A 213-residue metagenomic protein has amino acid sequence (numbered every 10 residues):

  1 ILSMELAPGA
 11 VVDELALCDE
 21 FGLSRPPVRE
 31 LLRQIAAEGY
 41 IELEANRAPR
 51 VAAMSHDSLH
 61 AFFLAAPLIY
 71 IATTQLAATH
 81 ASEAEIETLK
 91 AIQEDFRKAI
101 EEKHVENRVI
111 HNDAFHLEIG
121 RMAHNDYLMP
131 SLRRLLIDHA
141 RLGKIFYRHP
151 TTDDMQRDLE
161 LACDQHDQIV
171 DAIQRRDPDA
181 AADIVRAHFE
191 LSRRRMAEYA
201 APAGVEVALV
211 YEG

Functional and structural regions predicted by a protein language model:
I1, A77, I100, A123 (+2 more regions): Hydrophobic residues in alpha-helical segments
I1-T79, A84, R193, E198-G213: Short linear motifs at protein or domain termini
E42, I86-E87, R157-L161: Short helix-capping and inter-helix turn/linker motifs at the boundaries of alpha-helical repeat units
N46, I69, A91, L161-D164: Alpha-helix N-cap/N′ positions at the starts of helices
S55-H56, H149-T152: Short alpha-helical transmembrane interface motifs in multi-pass membrane proteins
F62, E83-R148, Q165-A172, A180-S192: Conserved amphipathic alpha-helical segments that form helical-bundle/coiled-coil interaction surfaces
T152-G213: C-terminal regulatory/effector modules of DNA-binding transcriptional regulators
